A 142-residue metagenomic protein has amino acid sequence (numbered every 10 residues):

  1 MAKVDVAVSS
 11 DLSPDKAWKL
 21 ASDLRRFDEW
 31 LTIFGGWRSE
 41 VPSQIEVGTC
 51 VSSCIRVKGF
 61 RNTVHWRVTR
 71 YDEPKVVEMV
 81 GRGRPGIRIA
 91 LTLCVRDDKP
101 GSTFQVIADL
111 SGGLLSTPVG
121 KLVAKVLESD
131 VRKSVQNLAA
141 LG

Functional and structural regions predicted by a protein language model:
M1-E46: Hydrophobic ligand-binding cavity/cleft-lining segments
K3-D5, R61-H65, I87-T92: Short, surface-exposed coil-to-beta transition loops
V6-S10, S53-I55, M79, L93 (+1 more regions): Preference for bulky hydrophobic residues occupying beta-strand positions in well-ordered beta-sheet regions
S13-D15, P42-I45, T69-K75, C94-T103: A short, structured loop/turn motif at beta-sheet edges
D15-W18, R132, Q136: Amphipathic alpha-helical segments that line or abut small-molecule/effector binding pockets and mediate allosteric
R38-R84, Q136-G142: Glycine-rich portal/gate segments that line the openings of hydrophobic small-molecule binding cavities
V80-K133: Beta-strand/loop substructures that line and gate deep hydrophobic ligand-binding cavities in soluble
